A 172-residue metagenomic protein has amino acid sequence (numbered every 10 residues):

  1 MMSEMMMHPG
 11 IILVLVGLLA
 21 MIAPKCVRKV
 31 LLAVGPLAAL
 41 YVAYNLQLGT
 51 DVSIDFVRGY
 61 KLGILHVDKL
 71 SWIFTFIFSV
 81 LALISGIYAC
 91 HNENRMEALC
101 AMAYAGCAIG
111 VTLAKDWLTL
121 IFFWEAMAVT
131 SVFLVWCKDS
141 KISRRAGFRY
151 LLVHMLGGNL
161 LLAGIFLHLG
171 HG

Functional and structural regions predicted by a protein language model:
M1-L99: Transmembrane helix-loop-helix hairpins at membrane boundaries of multipass inner-membrane proteins
L99-A103, C107-G172: Alpha-helical multi-pass transmembrane bundles of energy-transducing inner-membrane proteins
